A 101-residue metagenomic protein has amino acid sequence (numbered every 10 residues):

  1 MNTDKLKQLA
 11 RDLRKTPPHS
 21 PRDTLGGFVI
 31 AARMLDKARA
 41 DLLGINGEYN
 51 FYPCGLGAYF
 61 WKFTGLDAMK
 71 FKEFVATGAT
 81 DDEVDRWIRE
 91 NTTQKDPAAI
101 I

Functional and structural regions predicted by a protein language model:
N2-G47, P97: Polar/charged low-complexity regulatory segments
L25, M34, G55-A58, L66-D67 (+1 more regions): A generic structural signal for solvent-exposed, polar alpha-helical segments
N46-I88: Amphipathic alpha-helical packing elements
W87-I101: Long, compositionally biased
